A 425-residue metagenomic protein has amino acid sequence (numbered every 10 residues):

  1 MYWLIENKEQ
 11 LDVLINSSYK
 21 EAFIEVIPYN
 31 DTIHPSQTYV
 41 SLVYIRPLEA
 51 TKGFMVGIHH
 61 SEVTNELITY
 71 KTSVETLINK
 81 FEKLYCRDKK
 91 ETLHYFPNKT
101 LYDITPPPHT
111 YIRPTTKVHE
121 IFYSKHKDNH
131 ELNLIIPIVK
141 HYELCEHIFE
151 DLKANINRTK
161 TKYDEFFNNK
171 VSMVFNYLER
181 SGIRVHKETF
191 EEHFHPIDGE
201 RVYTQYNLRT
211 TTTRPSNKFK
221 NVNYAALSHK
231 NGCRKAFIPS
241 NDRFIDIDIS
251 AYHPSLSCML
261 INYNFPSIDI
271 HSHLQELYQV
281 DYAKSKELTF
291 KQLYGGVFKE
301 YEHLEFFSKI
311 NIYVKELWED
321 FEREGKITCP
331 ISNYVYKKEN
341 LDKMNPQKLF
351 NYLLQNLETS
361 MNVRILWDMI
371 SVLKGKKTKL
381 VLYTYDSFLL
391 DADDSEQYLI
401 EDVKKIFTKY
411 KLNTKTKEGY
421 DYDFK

Functional and structural regions predicted by a protein language model:
M1-K125: Conserved RNase H-like, two-metal-ion catalytic cores of nucleic-acid enzymes
Y2-W3, I27-G53, H60-I68, K187-V280 (+3 more regions): Acidic, glycine-rich two-metal-ion catalytic cores of nucleic acid-processing enzymes
Q37-T38, V139-E146, N168-S172, P254 (+2 more regions): Non-catalytic, well-ordered alpha-helical scaffold segments
E82-H94, D248, K299, L382 (+1 more regions): Short glycine-rich phosphate-binding loop at a beta-alpha junction
C86-R87, I238-L256, T289-F306: Conserved catalytic palm subdomain of right-hand nucleotidyl-transferase polymerases, strongest for RNA-directed enzymes
H94-T100, Q397-I406: Short, aromatic/basic amphipathic alpha-helical patches
P107-F194, Y263-F265, L317: Mixed-charge, glycine-rich, non-catalytic linkers/tails in nucleic-acid processing enzymes
N176-R180, E276-Y383, Y410-Y420, F424-K425: Conserved catalytic core of nucleic-acid polymerases
